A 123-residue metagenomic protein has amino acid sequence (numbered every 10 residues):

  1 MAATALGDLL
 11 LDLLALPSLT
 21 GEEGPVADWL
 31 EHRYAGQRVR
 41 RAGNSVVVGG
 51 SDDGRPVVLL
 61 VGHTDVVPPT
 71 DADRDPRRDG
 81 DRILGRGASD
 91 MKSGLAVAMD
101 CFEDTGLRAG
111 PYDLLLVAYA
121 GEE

Functional and structural regions predicted by a protein language model:
M1-A88, G106-P111: Acidic/His- and Gly-rich active-site-bordering loop/insert found across diverse amide/peptide-bond hydrolases
K92, A96-E123: Acidic/histidine-rich catalytic neighborhood of metal-dependent amide-processing enzymes
